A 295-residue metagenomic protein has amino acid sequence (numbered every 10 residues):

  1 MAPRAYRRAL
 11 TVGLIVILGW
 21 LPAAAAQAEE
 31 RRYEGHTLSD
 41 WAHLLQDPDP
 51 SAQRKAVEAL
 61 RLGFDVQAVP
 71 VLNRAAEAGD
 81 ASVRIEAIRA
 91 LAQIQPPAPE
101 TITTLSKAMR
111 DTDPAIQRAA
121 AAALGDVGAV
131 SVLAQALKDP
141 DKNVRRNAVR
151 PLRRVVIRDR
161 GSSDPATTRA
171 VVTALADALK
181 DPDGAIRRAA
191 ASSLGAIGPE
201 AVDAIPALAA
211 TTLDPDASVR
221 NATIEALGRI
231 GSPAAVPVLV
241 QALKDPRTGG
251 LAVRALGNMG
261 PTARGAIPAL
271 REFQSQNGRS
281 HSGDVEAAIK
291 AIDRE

Functional and structural regions predicted by a protein language model:
A2-G13: Bacterial N-terminal signal peptides that target proteins for export
T11-L21: Bacterial N-terminal signal peptides
A24: Catalytic domains that recognize anionic headgroups
Q27-G35, H43, S51-V66, R74 (+10 more regions): Structural detector for internal amphipathic alpha-helices that build alpha-solenoid repeat scaffolds
L38, V69, T101-I102, V130 (+4 more regions): Core helices of alpha-solenoid repeat scaffolds
H43-L44, V71-G79, T104-T112, V132-P140 (+4 more regions): Alpha-solenoid HEAT/Armadillo-like helical repeat scaffolds in large eukaryotic proteins
M259-I267, F273: Extended alpha-helical scaffolding segments
